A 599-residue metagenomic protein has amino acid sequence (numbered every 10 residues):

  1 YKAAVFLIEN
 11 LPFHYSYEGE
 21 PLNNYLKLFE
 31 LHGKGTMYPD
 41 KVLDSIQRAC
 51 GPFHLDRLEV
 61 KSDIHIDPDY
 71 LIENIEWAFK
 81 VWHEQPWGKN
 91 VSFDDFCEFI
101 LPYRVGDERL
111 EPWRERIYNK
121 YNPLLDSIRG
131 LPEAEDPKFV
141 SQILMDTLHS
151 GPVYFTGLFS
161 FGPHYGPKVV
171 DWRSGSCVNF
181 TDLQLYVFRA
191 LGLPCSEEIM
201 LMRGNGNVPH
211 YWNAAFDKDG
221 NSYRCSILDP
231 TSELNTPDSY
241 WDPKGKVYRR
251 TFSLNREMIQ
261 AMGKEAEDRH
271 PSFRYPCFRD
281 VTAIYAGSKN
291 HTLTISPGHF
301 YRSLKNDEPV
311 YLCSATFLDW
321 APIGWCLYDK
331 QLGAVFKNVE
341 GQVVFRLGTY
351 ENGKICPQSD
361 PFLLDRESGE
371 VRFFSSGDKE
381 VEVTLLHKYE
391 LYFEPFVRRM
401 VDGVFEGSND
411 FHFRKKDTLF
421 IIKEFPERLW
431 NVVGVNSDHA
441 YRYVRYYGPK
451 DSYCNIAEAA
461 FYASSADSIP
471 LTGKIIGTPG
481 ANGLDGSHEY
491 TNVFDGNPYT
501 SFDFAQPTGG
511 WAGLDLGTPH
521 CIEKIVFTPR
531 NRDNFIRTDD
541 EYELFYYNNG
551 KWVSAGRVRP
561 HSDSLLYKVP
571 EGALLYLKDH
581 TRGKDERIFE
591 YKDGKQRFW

Functional and structural regions predicted by a protein language model:
Y1-W172: Secondary-structure boundary elements
S127-T147, T156-P167, R173-E267: Hydrophobic/aromatic-rich core segments of domains that either
V281-T282, T292-D307, Y392-P395: Structural motif
D307-L327, E406-K416, F420-I421, R532 (+3 more regions): Short amphipathic beta-strand segments in non-cytosolic proteins
L332-G353, D438, K568-E571: Short Pro-Gly-centered beta-turn/loop motif in secreted/extracellular proteins
Y350-D360, K450-N455, T581-R587: Short acidic/polar inter-strand loop motif in beta-rich domains
E351-K379, F589-W599: Structured interaction patches on ligand/partner-binding surfaces of diverse proteins
G377-A440, S452-K524, T528-R537, G583-W599: Disordered, acidic Ser/Thr/Pro-rich linker "stalks" and the adjacent N-terminal cap of the next globular domain
